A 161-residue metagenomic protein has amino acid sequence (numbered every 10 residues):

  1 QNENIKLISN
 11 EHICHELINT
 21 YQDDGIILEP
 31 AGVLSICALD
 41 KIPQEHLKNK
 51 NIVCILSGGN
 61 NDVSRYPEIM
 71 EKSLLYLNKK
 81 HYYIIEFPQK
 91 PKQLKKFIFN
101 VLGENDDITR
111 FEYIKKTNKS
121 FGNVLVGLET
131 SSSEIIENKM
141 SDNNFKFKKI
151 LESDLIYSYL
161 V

Functional and structural regions predicted by a protein language model:
Q1-V161: PLP-dependent amino-acid enzyme catalytic core
